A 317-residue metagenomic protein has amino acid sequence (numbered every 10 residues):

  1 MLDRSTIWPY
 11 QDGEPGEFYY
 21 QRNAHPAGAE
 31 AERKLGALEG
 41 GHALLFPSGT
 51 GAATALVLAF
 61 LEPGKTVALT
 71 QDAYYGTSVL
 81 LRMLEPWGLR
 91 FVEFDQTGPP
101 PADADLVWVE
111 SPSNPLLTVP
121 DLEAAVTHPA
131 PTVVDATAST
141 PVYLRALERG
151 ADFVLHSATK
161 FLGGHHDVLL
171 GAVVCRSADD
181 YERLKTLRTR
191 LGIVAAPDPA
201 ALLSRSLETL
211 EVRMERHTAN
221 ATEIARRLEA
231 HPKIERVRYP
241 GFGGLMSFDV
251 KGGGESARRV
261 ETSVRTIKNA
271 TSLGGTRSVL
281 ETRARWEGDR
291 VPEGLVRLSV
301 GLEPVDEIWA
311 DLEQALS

Functional and structural regions predicted by a protein language model:
M1, A221-T222, R238-S247: Conserved glycine-rich beta-strand-loop-beta hairpin in the small C-terminal domain of fold type I
M1-A27, A31-K34, S299: N-terminal "arm"/small-domain region of PLP-dependent enzymes with the aminotransferase-like
H42-I234, R238: Conserved PLP-enzyme active-site core in the AAT-like
F91-E93, R213, S278-S317: PLP-dependent enzyme catalytic core of the Aspartate aminotransferase-like
P99-P100, G253-R259, P304-A310: Short, conserved charged micro-motifs
L184-K185, A257-R265, D311-L316: Short amphipathic alpha-helices in soluble, non-transmembrane regions that often serve as interface/regulatory elements
P240-V296, V300: Conserved C-terminal alpha-helix-loop-beta "cap" of PLP-dependent enzymes that closes/shapes the active-site mouth
